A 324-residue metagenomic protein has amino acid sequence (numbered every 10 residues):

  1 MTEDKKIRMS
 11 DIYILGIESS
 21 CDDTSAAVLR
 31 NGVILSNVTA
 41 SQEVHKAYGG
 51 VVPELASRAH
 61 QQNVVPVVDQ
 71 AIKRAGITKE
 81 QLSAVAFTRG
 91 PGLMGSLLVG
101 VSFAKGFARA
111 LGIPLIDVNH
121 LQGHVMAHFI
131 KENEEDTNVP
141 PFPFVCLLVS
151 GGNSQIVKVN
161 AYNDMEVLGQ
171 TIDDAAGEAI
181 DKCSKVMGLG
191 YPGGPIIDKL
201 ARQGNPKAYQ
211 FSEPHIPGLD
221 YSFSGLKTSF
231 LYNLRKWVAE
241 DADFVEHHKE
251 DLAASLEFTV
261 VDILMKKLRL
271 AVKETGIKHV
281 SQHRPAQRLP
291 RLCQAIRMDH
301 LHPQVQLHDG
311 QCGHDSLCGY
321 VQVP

Functional and structural regions predicted by a protein language model:
D4-P324: Acidic, glycine-enriched active-site microenvironments
